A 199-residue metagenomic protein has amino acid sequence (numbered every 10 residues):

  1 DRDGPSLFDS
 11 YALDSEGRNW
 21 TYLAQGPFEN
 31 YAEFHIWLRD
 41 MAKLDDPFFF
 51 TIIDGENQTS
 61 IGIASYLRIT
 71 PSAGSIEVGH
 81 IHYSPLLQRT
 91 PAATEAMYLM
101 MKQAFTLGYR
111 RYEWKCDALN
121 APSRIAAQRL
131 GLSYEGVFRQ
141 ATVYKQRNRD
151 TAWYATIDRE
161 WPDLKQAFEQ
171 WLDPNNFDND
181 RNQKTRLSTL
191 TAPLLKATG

Functional and structural regions predicted by a protein language model:
D1-T90, Q103-L107, R147-A152, T156-P162 (+1 more regions): GNAT-family acyltransferases
A93: Glycine-rich acyl-CoA binding loop
M100: Flexible ATP-lid and adjacent glycine-rich G1/G2 motifs of the Bergerat
F105-C116: Conserved GNAT acetyl-CoA-binding A-motif
W114-R124: Conserved beta-strand-loop-alpha-helix junction that forms the acyl-donor binding cleft
A126-A127, Y154: Conserved active-site tyrosine of GNAT-family acetyltransferases
S133-R147: Conserved catalytic-core motifs of GNAT/GCN5-like acyltransferases
